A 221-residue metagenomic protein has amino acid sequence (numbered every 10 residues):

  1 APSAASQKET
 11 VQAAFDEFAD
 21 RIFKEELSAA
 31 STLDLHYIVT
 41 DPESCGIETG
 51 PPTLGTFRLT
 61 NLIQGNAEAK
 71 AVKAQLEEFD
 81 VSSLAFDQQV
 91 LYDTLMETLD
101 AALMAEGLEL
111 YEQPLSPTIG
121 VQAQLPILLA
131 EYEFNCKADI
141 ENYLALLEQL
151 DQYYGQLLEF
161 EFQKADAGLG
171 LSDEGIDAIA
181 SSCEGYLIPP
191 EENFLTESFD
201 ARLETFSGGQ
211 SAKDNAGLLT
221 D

Functional and structural regions predicted by a protein language model:
S3-D221: N-terminal maturation segment of proteins
